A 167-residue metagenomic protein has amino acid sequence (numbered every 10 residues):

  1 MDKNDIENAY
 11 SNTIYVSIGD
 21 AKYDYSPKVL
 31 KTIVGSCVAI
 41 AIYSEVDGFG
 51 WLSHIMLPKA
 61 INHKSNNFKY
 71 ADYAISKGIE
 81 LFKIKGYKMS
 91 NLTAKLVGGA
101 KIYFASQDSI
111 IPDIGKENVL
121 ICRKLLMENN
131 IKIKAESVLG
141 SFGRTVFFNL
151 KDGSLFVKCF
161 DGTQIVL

Functional and structural regions predicted by a protein language model:
M1-N12, N62, N66-A94, A105-V138: Alpha/propeptide regions of enzymes that mature by internal proteolysis
M1-T32: Phosphate-centric recognition/catalysis
S17-K22, K101-S106, S141, T145-L155: Glycine-rich anion-binding loops of enzyme active sites
D20-K31, S36, S44, K116-E117 (+3 more regions): N-terminal intrinsically disordered, cationic/polar leader segments that include organellar targeting peptides
Y25, S44-G48, N149-D152: Short acidic-glycine loop/turn motifs at beta-strand connectors
L30-K85: Conserved mixed alpha/beta catalytic, RNA-binding, or beta-rich assembly cores of soluble enzyme, regulatory
K95-A100: Glycine-rich beta-strand-to-loop/alpha-helix junction loops that act as flexible
G115-L167: Divalent-metal-activated hydrolytic enzyme cores
